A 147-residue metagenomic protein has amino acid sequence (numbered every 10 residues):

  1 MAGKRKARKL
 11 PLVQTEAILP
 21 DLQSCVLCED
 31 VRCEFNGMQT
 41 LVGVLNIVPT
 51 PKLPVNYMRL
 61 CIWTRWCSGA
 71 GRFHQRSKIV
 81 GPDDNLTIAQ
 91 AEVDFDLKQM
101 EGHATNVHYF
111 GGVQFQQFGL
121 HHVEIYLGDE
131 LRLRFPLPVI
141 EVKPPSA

Functional and structural regions predicted by a protein language model:
A2-A147: Contiguous segments within soluble domain cores/interaction surfaces
